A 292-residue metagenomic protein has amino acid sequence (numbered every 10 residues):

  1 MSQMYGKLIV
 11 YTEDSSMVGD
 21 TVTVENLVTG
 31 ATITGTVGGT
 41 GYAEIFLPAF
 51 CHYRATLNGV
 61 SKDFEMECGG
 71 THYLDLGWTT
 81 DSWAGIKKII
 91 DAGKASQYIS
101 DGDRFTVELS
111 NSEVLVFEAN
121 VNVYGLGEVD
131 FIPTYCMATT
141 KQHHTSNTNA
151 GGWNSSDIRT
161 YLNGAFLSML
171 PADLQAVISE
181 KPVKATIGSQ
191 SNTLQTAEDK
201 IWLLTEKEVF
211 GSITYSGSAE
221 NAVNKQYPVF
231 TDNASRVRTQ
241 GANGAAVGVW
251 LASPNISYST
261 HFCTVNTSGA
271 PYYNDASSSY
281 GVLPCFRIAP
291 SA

Functional and structural regions predicted by a protein language model:
M1-S16: A short, Gly/Thr-enriched small/hydrophobic beta-strand-prone motif that recurs across taxa
Y5-K7, G19-T21, H52: Exposed beta-strand and adjacent loop surfaces of beta-rich binding modules that mediate intermolecular recognition
T12-T34: Short, ordered, surface-exposed loop/turn motifs in non-cytosolic proteins
G19, P48-F50, G69, G102: Beta-strand-connecting loops/turns
I33-G38, F64-M66: Short beta-strand segments within Ig-like beta-sandwich modules, predominantly Fibronectin type-III
T40-H52: Short Pro-Gly-centered beta-turn/loop motif in secreted/extracellular proteins
N58-T79: Structured interaction patches on ligand/partner-binding surfaces of diverse proteins
W78-A292: Collagenous Gly-X-Y triple-helix signature in extracellular proteins
